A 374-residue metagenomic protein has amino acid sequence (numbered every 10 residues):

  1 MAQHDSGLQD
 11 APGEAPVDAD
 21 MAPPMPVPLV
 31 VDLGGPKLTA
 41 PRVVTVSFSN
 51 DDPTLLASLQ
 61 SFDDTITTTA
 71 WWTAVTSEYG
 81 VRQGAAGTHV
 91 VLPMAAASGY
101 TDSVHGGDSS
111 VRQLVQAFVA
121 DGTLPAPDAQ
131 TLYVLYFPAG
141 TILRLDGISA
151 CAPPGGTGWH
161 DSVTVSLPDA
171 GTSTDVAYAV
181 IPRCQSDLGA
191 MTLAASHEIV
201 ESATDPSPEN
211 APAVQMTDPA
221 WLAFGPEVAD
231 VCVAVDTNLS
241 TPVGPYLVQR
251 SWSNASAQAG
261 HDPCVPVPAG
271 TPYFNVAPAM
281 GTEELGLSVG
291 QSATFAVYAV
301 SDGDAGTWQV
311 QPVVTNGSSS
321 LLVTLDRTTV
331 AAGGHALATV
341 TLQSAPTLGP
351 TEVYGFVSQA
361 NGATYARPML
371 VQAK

Functional and structural regions predicted by a protein language model:
M1-P26: Ser/Thr-rich, Pro/Gly/Ala-heavy low-complexity intrinsically disordered linkers and tails of secreted extracellular
M21-F118, L287-Y298: N-terminal carbohydrate-binding/catalytic regions of secreted carbohydrate-active enzymes
A40-V43, D128-Y133, T174-A177: Loop/turn elements at helix/coil->beta-strand transitions in domains of secreted/extracellular proteins
A86-V165: Active-site-proximal segments of metallohydrolase catalytic domains
S149-G189, D205-S319, T324, G333-P350 (+2 more regions): Metalloprotease/metallohydrolase-associated module, dominated by Zn2+-dependent proteases
L193-D205: Active-site recognition of the HExxH zinc-binding catalytic motif
G362-K374: Short beta-strand elements
